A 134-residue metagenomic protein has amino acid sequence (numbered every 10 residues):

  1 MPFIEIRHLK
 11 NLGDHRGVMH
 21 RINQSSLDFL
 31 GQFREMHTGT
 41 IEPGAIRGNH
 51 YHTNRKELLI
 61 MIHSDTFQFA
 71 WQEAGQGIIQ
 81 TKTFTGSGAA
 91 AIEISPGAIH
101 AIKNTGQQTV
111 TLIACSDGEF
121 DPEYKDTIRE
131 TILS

Functional and structural regions predicted by a protein language model:
M1-S87, Q107-S134: Non-catalytic, conserved peripheral segments adjacent to functional cores
F84-G106: Conserved metal-binding segment of the jelly-roll/cupin
